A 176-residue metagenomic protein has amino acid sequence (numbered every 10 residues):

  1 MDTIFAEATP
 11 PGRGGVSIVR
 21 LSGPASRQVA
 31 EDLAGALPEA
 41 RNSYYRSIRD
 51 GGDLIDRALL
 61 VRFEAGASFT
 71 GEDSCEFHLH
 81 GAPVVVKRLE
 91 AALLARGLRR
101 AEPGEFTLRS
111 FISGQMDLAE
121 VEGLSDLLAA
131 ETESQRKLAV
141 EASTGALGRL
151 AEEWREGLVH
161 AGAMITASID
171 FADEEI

Functional and structural regions predicted by a protein language model:
M1-K137, E141, G145, E156: A glycine-rich (often HGG/GG-containing) alpha/beta subdomain
E133-I176: Flexible nucleotide-interacting loop at or near the entrance of a catalytic core
